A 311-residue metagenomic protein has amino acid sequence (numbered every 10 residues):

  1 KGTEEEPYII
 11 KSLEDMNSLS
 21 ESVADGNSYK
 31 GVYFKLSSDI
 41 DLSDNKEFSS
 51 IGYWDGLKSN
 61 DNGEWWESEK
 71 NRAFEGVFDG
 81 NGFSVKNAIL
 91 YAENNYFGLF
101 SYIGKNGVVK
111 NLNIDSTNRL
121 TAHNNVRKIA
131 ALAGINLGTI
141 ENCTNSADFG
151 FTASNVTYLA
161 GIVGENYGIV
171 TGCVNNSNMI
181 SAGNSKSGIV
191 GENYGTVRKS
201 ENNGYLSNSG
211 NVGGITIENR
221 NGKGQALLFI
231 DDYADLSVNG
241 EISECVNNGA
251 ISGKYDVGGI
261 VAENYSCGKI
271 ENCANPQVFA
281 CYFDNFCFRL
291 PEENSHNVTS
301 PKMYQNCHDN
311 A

Functional and structural regions predicted by a protein language model:
K1-A311: Surface-exposed repetitive/solenoidal architectures
